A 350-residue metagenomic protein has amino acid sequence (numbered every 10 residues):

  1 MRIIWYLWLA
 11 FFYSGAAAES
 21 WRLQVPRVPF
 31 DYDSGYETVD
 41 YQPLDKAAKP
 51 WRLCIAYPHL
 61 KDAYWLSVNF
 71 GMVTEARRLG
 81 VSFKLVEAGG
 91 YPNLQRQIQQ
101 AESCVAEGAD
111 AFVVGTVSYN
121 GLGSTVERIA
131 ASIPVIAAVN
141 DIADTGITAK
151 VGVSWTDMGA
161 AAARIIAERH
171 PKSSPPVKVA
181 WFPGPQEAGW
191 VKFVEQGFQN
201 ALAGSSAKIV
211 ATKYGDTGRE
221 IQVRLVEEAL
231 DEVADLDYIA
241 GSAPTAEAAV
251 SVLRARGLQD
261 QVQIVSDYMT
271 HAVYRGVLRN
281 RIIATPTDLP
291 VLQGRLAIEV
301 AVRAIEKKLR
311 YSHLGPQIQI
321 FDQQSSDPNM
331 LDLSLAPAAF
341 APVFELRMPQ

Functional and structural regions predicted by a protein language model:
E19-K49, F182, L292, L296-Q350: Hinge/cleft segment of the Venus flytrap/periplasmic-binding protein
R27-D45, R52-G71, E75, L79 (+5 more regions): Extracytoplasmic "Venus flytrap"
Y36-D40, F83-G108, A211-E232, A246-A248: Structural motif
L53, M72, A162-S206, A211-T212 (+2 more regions): An alpha-beta-alpha
Y64-R78, M158-A162, G189-A207, L225 (+3 more regions): Short, solvent-exposed amphipathic alpha-helices that sit in or adjacent to ligand/effector-binding or catalytic
Q97, V151-V177, Q222-V223, M269-V273 (+1 more regions): Hydrophobic alpha-helical segments within soluble ligand-binding/sensing domains
A111-A130, F198, G215-G276: Hydrophobic alpha-helical
Y119-D157, T270-L278, I282-I283: Flexible loop/hinge segments that line or gate small-molecule binding clefts
